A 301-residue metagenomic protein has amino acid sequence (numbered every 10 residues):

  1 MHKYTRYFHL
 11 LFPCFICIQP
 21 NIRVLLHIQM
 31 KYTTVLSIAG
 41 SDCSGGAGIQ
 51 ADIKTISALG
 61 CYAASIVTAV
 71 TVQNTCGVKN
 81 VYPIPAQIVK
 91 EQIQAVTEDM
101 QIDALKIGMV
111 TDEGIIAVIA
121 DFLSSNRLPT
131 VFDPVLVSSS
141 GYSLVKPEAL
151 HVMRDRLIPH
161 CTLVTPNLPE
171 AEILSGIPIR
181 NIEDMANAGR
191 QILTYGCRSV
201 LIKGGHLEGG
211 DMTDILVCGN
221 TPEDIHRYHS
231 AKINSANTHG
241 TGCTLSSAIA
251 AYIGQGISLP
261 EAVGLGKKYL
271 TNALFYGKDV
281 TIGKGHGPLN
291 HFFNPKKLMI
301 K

Functional and structural regions predicted by a protein language model:
R6, P13, I18-T71, T75-K79 (+1 more regions): Glycine-rich phosphate/adenosyl-contacting loop at the front of the ribokinase-like
K31-S37, S57-S139, F292-P295: Conserved N-terminal subdomain of the carbohydrate kinase-like
I38-S44, I225-H239: Short pre-catalytic strand/loop immediately N-terminal to key active-site residues, enriched for Gly-Thr
L59-A64, D224, Y252-G266: Phosphate-handling active-site elements
P83, E261-K301: Charged C-terminal helix
P147-D224: Conserved phosphate/ATP/ADP-binding segment of small-molecule kinases
E172-I173, S235-L259: Short, small-residue alpha-helix embedded
